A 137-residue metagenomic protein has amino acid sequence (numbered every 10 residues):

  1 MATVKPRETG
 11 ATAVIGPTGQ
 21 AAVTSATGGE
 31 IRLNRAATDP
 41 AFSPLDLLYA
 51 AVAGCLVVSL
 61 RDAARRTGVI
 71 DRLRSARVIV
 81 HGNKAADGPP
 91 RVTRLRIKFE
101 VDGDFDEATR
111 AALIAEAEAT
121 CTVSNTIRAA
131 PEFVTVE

Functional and structural regions predicted by a protein language model:
M1-A50, V57, R61-E137: Extended beta-strand/beta-hairpin segments
